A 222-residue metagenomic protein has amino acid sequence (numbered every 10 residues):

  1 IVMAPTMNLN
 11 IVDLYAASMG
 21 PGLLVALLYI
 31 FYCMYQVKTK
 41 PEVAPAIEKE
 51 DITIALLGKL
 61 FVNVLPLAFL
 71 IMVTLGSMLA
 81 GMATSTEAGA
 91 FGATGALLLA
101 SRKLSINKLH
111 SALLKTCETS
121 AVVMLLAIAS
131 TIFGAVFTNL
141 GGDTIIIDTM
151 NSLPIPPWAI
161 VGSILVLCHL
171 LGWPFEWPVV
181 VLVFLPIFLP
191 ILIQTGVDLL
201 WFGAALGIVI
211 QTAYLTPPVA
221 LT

Functional and structural regions predicted by a protein language model:
I1-M7, G92-A96, T131, P178-I191 (+2 more regions): Re-entrant/interfacial helical elements at transmembrane boundaries that shape and gate the permeation pathway
V2-T6, M34, I71-G76, L97-S101 (+5 more regions): Alpha-helical transmembrane segments of multipass membrane proteins
A4-L14, L79-E87, A135-S152: Membrane-interface helix termini and inter-helical loops of multi-pass transporters
T6, D13-T119: Long, contiguous bundles of hydrophobic transmembrane helices that form the permeation core of multi-pass
S18, G22, L60-V64, A68 (+5 more regions): Loop-to-transmembrane-helix entry motif
G81-A83, L113, V136-G141, L170-V183 (+1 more regions): Short helix-coil transition sites and intra-membrane helix breaks within transmembrane domains of multi-pass
S111-G142, V161-G162, H169: Core transmembrane alpha-helical segments of multi-pass membrane transporters/permeases
I155-P190, Q194-T195, L199, G203-L206: Hydrophobic alpha-helical transmembrane segments of multi-pass integral membrane proteins, predominantly secondary
